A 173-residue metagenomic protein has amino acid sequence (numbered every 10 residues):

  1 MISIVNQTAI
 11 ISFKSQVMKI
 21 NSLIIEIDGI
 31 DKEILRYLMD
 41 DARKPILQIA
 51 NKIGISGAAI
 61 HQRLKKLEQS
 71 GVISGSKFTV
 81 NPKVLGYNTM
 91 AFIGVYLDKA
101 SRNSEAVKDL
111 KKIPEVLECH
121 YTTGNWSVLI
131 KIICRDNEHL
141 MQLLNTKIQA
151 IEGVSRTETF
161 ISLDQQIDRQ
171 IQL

Functional and structural regions predicted by a protein language model:
M1-L173: A compositional/biophysical signature of low hydrophobicity enriched in polar/charged and small residues
